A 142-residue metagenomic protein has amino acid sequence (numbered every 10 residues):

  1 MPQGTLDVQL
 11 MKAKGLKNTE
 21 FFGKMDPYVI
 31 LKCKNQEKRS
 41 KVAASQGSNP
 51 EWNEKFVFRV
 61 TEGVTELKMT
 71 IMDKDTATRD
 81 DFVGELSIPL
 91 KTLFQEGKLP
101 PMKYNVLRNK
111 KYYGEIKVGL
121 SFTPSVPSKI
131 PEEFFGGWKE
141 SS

Functional and structural regions predicted by a protein language model:
Q3-S48: Calcium-regulated, polybasic anionic-phospholipid
D7, K14-L16, E20-K24, M72-I130: C2-type phospholipid-binding modules
P27-L31, M69, I88: Hydrophobic beta-strand segments
W52-F56, M102: Short strand-edge motifs at loop-to-beta-strand transitions and within beta-strands of extracellular beta-rich domains
V57-V64: Short Pro-Gly-centered beta-turn/loop motif in secreted/extracellular proteins
T65-D73: A short, solvent-exposed beta-strand micro-motif common in secreted/extracellular proteins
V126-S142: Long, low-complexity intrinsically disordered regions enriched in serine/proline/threonine and often acidic residues
